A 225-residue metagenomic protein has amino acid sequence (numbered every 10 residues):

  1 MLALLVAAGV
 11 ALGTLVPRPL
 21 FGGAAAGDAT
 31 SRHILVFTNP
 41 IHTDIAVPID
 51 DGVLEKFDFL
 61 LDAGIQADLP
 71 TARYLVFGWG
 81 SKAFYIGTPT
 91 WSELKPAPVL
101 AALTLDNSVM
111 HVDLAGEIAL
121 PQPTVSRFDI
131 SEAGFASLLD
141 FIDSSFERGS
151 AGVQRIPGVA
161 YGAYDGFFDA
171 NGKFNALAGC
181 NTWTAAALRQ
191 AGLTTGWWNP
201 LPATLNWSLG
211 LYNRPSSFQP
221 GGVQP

Functional and structural regions predicted by a protein language model:
M1-H33: N-terminal membrane-anchoring alpha-helices
L2-L15, S144-P225: Activation targets extended, charge/polar-rich intrinsically disordered C-terminal tails
F21-D169, G221: Non-catalytic ligand/cofactor/substrate-binding and regulatory segments of enzyme domains
